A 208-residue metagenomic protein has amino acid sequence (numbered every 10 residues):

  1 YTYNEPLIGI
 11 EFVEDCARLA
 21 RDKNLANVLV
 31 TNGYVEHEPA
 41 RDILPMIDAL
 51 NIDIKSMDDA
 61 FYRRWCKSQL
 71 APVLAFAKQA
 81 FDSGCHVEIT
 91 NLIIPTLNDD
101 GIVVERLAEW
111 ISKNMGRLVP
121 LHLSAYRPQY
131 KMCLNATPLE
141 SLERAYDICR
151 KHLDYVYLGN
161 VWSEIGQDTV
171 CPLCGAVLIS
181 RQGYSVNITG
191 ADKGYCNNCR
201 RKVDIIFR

Functional and structural regions predicted by a protein language model:
Y1-T137, A145: Conserved AdoMet/S-adenosylmethionine-binding subsite of the radical SAM
T96-R208: Auxiliary Fe-S-binding modules of radical SAM enzymes
